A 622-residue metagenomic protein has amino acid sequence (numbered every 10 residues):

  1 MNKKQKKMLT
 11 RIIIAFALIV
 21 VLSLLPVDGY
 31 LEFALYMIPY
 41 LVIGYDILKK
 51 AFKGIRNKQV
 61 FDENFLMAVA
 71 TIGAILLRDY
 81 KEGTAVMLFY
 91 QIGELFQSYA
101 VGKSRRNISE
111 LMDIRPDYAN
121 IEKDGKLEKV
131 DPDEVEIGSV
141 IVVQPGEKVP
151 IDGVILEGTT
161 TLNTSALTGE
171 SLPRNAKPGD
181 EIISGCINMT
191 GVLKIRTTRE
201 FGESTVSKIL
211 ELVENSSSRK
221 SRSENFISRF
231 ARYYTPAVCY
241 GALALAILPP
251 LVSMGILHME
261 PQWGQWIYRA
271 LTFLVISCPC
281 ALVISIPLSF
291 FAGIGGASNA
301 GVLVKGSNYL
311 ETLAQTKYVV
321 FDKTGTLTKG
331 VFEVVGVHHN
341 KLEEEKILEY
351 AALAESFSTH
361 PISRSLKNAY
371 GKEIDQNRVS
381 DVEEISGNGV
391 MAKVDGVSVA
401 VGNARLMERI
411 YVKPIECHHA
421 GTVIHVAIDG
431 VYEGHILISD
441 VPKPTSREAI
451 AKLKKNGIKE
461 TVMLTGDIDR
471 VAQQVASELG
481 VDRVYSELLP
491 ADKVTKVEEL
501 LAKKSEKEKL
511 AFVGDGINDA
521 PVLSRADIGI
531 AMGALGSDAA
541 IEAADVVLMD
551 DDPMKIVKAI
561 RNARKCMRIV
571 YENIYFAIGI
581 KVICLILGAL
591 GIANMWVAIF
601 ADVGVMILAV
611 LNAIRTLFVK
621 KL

Functional and structural regions predicted by a protein language model:
M1-L31, V101, E110, G125-L127 (+8 more regions): Flexible metal-binding regulatory segments at protein termini and peripheral loops
I12-F16, N225-L257, A270-F290, Y571-F600: Bilayer-spanning, highly hydrophobic alpha-helical transmembrane segments
G29-L31, Y36-E122, E134-E136, V140-I141 (+6 more regions): Actuator/coupling domain of P-type ATPases
A51, D79, A100, A119 (+27 more regions): Residue-level signature of catalytic and energy-coupling elements of molecular machines, predominantly ATP/GTP-dependent
F52-V60, Y99-S109, L288-S307, T616-L622: Juxtamembrane helix-loop transition segments at the membrane interface in multi-pass membrane proteins
L66-A68, L167, Y268, C278-A354 (+1 more regions): Conserved catalytic phosphorylation-site environment of P-type ATPases
V334, H338-E460, D469, V481-V497: P-type ATPase nucleotide-binding
G396, T422, I428-E572, I580: Conserved ATP-binding TGD loop and adjacent catalytic N/P-domain core of P-type ATPases
